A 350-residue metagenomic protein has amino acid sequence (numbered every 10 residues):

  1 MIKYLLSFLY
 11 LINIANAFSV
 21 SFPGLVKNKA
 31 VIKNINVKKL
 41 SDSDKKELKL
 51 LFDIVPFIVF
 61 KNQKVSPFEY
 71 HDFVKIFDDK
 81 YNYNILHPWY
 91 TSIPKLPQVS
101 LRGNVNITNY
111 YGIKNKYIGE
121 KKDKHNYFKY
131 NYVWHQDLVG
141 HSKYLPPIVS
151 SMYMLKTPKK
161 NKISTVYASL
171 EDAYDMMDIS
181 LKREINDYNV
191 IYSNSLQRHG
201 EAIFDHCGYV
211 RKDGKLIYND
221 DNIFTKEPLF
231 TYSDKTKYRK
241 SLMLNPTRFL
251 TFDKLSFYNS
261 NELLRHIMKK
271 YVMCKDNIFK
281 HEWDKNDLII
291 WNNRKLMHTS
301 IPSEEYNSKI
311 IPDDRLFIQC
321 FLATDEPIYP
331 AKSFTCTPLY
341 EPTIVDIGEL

Functional and structural regions predicted by a protein language model:
M1-S19: Classical Sec-dependent N-terminal signal peptides that target proteins to the secretory pathway
F18-D287, R294-L350: Non-heme Fe(II) oxygenase catalytic core, chiefly the N-lobe of the double-stranded beta-helix
